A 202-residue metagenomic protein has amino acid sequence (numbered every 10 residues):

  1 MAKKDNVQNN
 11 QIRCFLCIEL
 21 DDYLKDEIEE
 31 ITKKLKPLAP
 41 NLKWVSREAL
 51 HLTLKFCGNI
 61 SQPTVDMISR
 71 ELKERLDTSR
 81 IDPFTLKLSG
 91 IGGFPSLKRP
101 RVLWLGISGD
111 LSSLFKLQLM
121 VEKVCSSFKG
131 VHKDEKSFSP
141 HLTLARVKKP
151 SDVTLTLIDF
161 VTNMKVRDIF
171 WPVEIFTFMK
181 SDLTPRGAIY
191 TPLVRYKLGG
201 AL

Functional and structural regions predicted by a protein language model:
A2-L202: Histidine-dependent nucleotide/RNA phosphoesterase domain, centered on the 2H-phosphoesterase fold with its duplicated
